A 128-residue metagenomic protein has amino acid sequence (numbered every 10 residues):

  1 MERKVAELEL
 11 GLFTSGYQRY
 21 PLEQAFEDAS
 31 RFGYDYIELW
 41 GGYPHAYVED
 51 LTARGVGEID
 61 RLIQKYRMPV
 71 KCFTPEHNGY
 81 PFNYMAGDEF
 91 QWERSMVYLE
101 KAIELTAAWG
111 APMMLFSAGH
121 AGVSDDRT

Functional and structural regions predicted by a protein language model:
E2-A6, F26-F32, L51-T74, E100-G110: Acidic (Asp/Glu)-rich catalytic clusters
L8-S15, D35-L39, M68-P75, M114-F116: Hydrophobic faces of well-ordered beta-strands that scaffold small-molecule active sites in alpha/beta enzyme cores
G16-Y20, Y43: Short beta->alpha connector loops
R19-Y20, A53-R54, V97: Residue-level recognition of alpha-helix initiation/capping sites
E23, L62-Y66, F82-T128: Active-site acidic/histidine proton-transfer and metal-coordination neighborhood in alpha/beta enzyme cores
E38-K65, A118-D125: Glycine-rich, proline-tolerant flexible connector loops at the mouths of alpha/beta enzymes
H77-P81: Aromatic-lined carbohydrate-binding surfaces of glycoside hydrolases
